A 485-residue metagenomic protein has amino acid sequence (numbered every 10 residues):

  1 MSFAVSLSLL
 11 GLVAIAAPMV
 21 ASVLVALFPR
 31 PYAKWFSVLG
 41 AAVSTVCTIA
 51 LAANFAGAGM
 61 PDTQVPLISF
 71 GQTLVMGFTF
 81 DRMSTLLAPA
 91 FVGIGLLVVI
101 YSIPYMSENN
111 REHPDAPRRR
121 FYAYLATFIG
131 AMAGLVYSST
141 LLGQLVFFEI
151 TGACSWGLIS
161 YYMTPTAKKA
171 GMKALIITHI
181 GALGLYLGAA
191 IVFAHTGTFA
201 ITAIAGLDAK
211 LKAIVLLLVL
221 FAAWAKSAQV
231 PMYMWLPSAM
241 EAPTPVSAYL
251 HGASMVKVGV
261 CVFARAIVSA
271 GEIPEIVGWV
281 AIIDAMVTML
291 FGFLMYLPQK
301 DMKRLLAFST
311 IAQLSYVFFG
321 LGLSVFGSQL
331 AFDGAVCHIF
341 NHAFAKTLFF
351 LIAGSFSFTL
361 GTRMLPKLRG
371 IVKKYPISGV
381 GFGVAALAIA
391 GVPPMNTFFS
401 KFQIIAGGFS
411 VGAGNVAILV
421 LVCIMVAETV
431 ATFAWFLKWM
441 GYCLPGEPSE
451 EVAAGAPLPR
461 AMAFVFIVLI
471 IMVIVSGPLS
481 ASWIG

Functional and structural regions predicted by a protein language model:
M1-L10, V23-A123, T198-G206, G485: Transmembrane helix-loop-helix hairpins at membrane boundaries of multipass inner-membrane proteins
G11-R30, W224, A228, M289: N-terminal signal-anchor/start-transfer transmembrane helix
L12, Y32-V38, L142-V146, G278-W279: Short, aromatic-rich membrane-interface segments at the entry and exit of alpha-helical transmembrane domains
R30-A42, A170-H179, Y375-G381, P459-I467: Alpha-helical transmembrane segments and their helix-start/interface "positive-inside/aromatic belt" motifs in integral
L39-A53, G181-L187, F382-A390, V468-L479: Hydrophobic alpha-helical membrane-insertion segments
L97-P114, R119, A123-Q144, C154-P445: Hydrophobic transmembrane alpha-helices and their helix-loop junctions in integral membrane proteins
V372-S378, T429, F433-G485: Cytoplasmic/organellar membrane-interface segments at the starts of transmembrane helices in multi-pass inner-membrane
